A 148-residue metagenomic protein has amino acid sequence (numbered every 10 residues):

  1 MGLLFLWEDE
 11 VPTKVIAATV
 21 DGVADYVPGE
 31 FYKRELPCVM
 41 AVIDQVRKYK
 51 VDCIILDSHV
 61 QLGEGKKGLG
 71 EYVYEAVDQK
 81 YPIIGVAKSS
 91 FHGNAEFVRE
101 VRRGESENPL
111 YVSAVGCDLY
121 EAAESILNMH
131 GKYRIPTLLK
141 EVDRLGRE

Functional and structural regions predicted by a protein language model:
M1-E10: Acidic, metal-ligating active-site segments
G2-L3, G68-E71, V98-R99: Short, glycine/charged-enriched secondary-structure capping and boundary segments
F5, K14-E30, L36-L56, L62 (+2 more regions): C-terminal binding/interaction regions
V60-D78: Short Gly/Thr/Asp-enriched flexible loops that form oxyanion-binding sites at enzyme active sites
